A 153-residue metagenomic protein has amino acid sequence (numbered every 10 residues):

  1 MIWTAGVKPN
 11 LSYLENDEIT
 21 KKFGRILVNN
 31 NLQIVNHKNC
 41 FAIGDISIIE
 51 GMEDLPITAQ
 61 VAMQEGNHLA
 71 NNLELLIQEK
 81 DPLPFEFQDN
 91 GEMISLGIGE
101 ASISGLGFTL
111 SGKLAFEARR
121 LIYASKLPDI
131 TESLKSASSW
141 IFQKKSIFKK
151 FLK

Functional and structural regions predicted by a protein language model:
M1-N67, N71: FAD-site-proximal beta/loop scaffold in flavoenzymes
N71-K153: C-terminal, flexible cofactor-proximal segment of oxidoreductases
